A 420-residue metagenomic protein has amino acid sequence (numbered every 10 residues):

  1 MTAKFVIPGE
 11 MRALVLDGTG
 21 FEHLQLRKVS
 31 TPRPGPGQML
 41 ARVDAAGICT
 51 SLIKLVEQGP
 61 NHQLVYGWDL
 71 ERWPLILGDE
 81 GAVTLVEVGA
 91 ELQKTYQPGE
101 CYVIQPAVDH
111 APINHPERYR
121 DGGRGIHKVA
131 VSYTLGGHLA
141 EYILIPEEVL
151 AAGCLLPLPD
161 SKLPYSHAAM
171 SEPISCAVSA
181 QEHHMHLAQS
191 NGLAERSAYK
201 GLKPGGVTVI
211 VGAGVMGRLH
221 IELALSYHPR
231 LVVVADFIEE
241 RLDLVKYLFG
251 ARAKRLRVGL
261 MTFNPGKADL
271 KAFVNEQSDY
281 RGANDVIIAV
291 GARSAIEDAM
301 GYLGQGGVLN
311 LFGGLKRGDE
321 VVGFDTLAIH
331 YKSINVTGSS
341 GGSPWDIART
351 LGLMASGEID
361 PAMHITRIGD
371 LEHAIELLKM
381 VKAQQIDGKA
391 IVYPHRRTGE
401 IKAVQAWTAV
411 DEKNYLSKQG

Functional and structural regions predicted by a protein language model:
T2-G9, A188, Y247, A272 (+2 more regions): C-terminal hydrophobic helical "lid"/dimerization subdomain of Rossmann-like NAD(P)H-dependent oxidoreductases
S30-G47, N61-H115, P159: Glycine-rich beta-strand-centered segment in the early N-terminal region that forms part of a ligand/cofactor-binding
G67, D109-L202, V207: NAD(P)H dinucleotide-binding glycine-rich loop of Rossmann-like/cofactor-binding domains, especially the beta1-alpha1
C176, M216, A224: Hydrophobic/small residue at the entry helix of a nucleotide-binding pocket
P204-G206, I210-A213, I221, L225-A295 (+1 more regions): Adenosine-nucleotide cofactor-binding segment
F237-I238, L315, G342: Residues in the short beta-alpha loop(s) of Rossmann-like NAD(P)-binding domains
G307-V308: Glycine-centered, small-residue-biased loops immediately flanking beta-strands in adenine/cofactor-binding cores
G313-K332: Rossmann-fold NAD(P)-binding glycine/threonine-rich loop
